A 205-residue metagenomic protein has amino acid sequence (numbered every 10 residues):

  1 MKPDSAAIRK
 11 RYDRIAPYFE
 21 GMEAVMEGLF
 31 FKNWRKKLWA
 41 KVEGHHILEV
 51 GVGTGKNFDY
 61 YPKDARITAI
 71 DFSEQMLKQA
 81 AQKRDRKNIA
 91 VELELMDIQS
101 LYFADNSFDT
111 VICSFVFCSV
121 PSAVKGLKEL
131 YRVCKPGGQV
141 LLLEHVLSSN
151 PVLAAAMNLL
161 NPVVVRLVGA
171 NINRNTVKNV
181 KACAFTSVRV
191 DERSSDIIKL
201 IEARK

Functional and structural regions predicted by a protein language model:
M1-V42, K56-N57, Q79, M157-L159 (+1 more regions): Conserved class I S-adenosyl-L-methionine
A6, V25, L141-S194, I198: C-terminal alpha-helical "lid/dimerization" subdomain adjacent to the S-adenosyl-L-methionine
H46-S100: Class I SAM-dependent methyltransferase SAM/SAH-binding core
R66, G137-Q139: Short glycine-centered segments of the SAM/dcSAM-binding site in methyltransferase folds
Q99-V111: A short acidic, Gly/Pro-enriched loop at the edge of an enzyme's catalytic core that lines a small-molecule cofactor
T110-S122: A short SAM/SAH-binding and catalytic strip from SAM-dependent methyltransferases
V124-P136: A short glycine-rich, Lys/Arg-flanked "PGG" loop and its adjoining helix->strand segment in the class I
L200-K205: C-terminal lobe and adjacent flexible extensions of AdoMet/dcAdoMet transferase-like proteins
